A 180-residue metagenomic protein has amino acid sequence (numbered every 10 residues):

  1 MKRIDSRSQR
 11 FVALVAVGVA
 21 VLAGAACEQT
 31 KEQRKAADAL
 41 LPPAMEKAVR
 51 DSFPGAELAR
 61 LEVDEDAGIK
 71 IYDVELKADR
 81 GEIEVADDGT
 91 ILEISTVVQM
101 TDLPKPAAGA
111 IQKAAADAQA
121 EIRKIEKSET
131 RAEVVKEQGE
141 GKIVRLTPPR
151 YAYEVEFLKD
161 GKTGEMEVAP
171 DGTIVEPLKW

Functional and structural regions predicted by a protein language model:
K2-R7, F11, A26-W180: Long, terminal "pre-/pro-" and other extracytoplasmic accessory regions that lie outside the mature folded/catalytic
A13-A23: Bacterial N-terminal signal peptides
